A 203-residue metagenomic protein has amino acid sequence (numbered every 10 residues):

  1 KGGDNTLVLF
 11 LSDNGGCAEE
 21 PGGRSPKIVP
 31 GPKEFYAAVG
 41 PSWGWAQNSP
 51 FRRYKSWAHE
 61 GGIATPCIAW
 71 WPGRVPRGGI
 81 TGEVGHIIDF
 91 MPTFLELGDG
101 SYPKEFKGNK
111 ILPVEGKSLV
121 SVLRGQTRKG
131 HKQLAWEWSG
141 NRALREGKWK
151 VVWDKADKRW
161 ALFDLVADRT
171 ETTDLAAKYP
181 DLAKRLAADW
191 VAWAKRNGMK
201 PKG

Functional and structural regions predicted by a protein language model:
K1-W71: Histidine-centered active-site microenvironments of extracellular/periplasmic hydrolases and transferases
G2-G3, G100, D181: Short, well-ordered coil loops that connect the C-terminus of an alpha-helix to the N-terminus of a beta-strand
F10-S12, A69-W71, E137, K155 (+1 more regions): Active-site proximal loops enriched in glycine and acidic residues that flank catalytic Cys/His/Asp and coordinate
K33-E60, R74-L165, R196-K202: C-terminal cap/loop subdomain of S1 sulfatases and analogous C-terminal strand-loop tails that border
D168: Intrinsically disordered, low-complexity polar regions and short flexible loop motifs
E171-D174: Carboxylate-dense, calcium-coordinating segments in secreted/extracellular and ER-lumen proteins
K178-A192: A non-catalytic, amphipathic alpha-helix used as a structural packing/dimerization or gating element in enzyme scaffolds
